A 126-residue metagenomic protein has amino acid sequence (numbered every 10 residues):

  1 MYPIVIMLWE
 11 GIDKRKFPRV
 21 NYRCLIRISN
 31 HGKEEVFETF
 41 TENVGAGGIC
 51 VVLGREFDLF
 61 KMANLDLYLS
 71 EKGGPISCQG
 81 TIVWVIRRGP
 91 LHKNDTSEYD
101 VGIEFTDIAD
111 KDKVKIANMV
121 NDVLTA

Functional and structural regions predicted by a protein language model:
M1-A46, A117-A126: N-terminal helix initiation/capping motif
F17, V52-D58: Short, surface-exposed secondary-structure edge patches
R19-N21, E35-V36, L69-Q79: Short coil-to-beta-strand transition motifs
Y22-L25, F57-L67: Short coil-to-beta transition motif at edge beta-strands of beta-rich domains
H31, A46, V85-L91, D110: Short, conserved beta-turn/loop elements at beta-strand boundaries and strand-helix junctions
T41, G80-I82: Conserved hydrophobic positions within beta-strands
C50-L53, R87-I103: Short, solvent-exposed secondary-structure boundary/capping segments
T96-K115, M119: C-terminal structural segments of small proteins and small subunits
